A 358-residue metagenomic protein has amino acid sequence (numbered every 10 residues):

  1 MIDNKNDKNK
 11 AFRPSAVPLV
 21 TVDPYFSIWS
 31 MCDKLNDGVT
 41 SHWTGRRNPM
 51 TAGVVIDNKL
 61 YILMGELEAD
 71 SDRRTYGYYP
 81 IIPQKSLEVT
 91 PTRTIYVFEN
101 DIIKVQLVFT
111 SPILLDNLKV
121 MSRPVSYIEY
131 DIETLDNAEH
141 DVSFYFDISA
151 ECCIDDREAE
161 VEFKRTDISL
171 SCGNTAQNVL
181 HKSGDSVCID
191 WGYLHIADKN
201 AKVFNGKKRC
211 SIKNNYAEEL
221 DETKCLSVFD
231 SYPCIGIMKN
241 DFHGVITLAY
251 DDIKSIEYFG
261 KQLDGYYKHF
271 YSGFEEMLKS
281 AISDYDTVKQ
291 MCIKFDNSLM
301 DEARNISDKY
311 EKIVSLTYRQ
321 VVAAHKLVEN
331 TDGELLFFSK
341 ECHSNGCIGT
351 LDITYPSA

Functional and structural regions predicted by a protein language model:
I2-V17, I113-V120, L135-I348: Acidic/polar, glycine-enriched structural segments that form the non-catalytic walls/loops of the carbohydrate-binding
V17, V22-D101, W191-S211: An extended acidic
V22, K104, E139-S143: Exposed beta-strand and adjacent loop surfaces of beta-rich binding modules that mediate intermolecular recognition
Y61-L63, I103-L107, L170, R209 (+1 more regions): Short, isolated positions in well-ordered beta-strands
R93, K104, V125-Y127, Y232-C234 (+1 more regions): Intrinsic-disorder/low-complexity, polar/charged segments enriched in Ser/Thr/Lys/Arg/Asp/Glu/Gln
E99-V120: Low-complexity, acidic Ser/Thr/Pro/Gly-rich terminal tails and inter-domain linkers that flank the onset of structured
S126-T134: Short, well-ordered beta-strand segments enriched in hydrophobic/aromatic residues
I353-A358: Alpha-helical support elements that line or immediately flank enzyme active sites and cofactor-binding pockets
